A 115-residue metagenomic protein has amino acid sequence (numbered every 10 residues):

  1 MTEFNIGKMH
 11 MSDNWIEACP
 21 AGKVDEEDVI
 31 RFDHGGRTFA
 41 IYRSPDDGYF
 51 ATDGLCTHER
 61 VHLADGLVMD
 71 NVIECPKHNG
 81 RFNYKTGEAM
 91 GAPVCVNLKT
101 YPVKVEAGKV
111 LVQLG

Functional and structural regions predicted by a protein language model:
T2-H34: Zn-dependent metallo-beta-lactamase
V24-G115: Rieske [2Fe-2S] iron-sulfur-binding domain
